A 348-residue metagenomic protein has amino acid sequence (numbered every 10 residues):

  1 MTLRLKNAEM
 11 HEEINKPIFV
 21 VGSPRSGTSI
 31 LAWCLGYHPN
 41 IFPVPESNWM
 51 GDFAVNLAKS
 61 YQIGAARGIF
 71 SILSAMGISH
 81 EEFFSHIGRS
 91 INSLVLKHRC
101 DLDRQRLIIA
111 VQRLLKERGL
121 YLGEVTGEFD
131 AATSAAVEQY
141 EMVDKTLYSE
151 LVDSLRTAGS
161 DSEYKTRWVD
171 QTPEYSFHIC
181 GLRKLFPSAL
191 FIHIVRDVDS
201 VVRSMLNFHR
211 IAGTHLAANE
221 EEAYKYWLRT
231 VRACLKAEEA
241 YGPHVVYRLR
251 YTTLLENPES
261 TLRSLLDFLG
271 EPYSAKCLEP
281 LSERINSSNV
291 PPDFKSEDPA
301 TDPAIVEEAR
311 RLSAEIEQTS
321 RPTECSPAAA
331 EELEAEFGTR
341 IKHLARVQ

Functional and structural regions predicted by a protein language model:
M1-I18, R99-R106, L206-H209, L235-E239 (+1 more regions): PAPS-dependent sulfotransferases, especially Golgi type II membrane carbohydrate sulfotransferases
S23: P-loop (Walker A) phosphate-binding loop of NTP-binding proteins
S26: ATP-binding Walker
S29-I41: A conserved segment at the C-terminal end of the G1
F42-L114, M142-S176, I211-A212, E297-D298 (+1 more regions): PAPS-dependent sulfation machinery
N56-Q62, R156-C277, V290-A300: PAPS-dependent sulfotransferase catalytic domain
D103-V143: A short amphipathic alpha-helical interaction element
